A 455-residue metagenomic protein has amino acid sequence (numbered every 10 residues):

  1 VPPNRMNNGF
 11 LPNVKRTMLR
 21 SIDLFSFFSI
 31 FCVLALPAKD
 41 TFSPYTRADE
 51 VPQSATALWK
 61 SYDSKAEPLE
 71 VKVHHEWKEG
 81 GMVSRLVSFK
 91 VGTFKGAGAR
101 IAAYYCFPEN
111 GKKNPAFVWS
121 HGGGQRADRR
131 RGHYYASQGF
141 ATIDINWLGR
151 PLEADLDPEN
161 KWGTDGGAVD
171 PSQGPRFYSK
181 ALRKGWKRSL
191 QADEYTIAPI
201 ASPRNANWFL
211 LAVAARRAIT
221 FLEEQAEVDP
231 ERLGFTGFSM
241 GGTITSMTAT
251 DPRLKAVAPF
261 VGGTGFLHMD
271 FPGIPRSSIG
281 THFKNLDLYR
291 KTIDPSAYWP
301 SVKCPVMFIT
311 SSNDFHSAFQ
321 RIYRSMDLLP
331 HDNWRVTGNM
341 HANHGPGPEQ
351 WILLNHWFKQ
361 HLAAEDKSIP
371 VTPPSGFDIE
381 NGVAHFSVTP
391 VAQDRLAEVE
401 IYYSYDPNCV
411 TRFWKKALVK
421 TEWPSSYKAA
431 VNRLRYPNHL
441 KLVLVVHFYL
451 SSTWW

Functional and structural regions predicted by a protein language model:
S61-G111: N-terminal cap/lid segment of alpha/beta-hydrolase-fold proteins
A102-A103, K113-G122, T142: Short beta-strand element of the alpha/beta-hydrolase
R129, H133-V213, T264-R276: Cap/lid segment of the alpha/beta-hydrolase catalytic domain
R216-T281: Primarily recognizes the serine-hydrolase "nucleophile elbow" in alpha/beta-hydrolase and SGNH/GDSL folds
V302, F308-T310: Short beta-strand/loop motif that positions the catalytic acidic residue of the alpha/beta-hydrolase fold
A318-D327: Short alpha-helix in the alpha/beta-hydrolase fold that links the catalytic acid
L329-G345: Catalytic histidine neighborhood in serine/cysteine hydrolases with alpha/beta-hydrolase-type architecture
F358-Y403, K416-K428, R433: Surface beta-strand/loop "capping" patches
